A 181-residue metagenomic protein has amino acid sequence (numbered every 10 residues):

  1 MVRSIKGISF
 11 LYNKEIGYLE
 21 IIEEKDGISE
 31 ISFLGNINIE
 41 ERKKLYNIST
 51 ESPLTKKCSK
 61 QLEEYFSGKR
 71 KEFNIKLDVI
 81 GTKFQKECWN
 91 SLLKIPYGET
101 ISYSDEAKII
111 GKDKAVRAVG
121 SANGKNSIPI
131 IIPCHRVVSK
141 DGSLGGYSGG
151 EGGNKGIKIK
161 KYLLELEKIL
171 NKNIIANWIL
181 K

Functional and structural regions predicted by a protein language model:
M1-K114, L166-K181: Basic nucleic-acid-binding alpha-helical/helix-turn surface characteristic of O6-alkylguanine DNA
I31, E41, K140-D141, Y147: Residues that scaffold the ATP/ADP-binding catalytic core of kinase and kinase-like folds
P96-E99, S127-I130, G142: Histidine- and aromatic-rich ligand-binding microenvironments
K114-P129: Regulatory, non-catalytic segments
I130-V137: Short Lys/Arg-enriched helix C-cap and helix-to-coil transition segments that create basic nucleic-acid-contact patches
G142-K181: …primarily DNA-binding HTH/wHTH and HhH modules…
